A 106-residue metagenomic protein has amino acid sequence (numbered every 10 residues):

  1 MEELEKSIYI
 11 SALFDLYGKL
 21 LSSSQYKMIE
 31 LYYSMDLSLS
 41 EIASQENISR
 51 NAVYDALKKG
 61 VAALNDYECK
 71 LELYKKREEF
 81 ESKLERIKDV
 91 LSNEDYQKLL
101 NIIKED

Functional and structural regions predicted by a protein language model:
E5-Y17: Short, Lys/Arg-enriched N-terminal segment that forms or immediately precedes the first helix of a structured domain
S23-M35: Short amphipathic alpha helix immediately N-terminal
M28, S38-S40, E46: Helix-turn-helix DNA-binding elements, focusing on the entry/boundary residues of the two helices that contact DNA
I42-A43, V53: Hydrophobic positions on the alpha-helical face of helix-turn-helix-like DNA-binding modules
S49-R50: Helix-turn-helix DNA-binding motif, specifically the short coil turn and the N-cap/start of the second
V61-E68: C-terminal flanking helix
S82-D106: Helix-turn-helix/homeodomain-like alpha-helical modules used for DNA recognition and transcription-factor dimerization
